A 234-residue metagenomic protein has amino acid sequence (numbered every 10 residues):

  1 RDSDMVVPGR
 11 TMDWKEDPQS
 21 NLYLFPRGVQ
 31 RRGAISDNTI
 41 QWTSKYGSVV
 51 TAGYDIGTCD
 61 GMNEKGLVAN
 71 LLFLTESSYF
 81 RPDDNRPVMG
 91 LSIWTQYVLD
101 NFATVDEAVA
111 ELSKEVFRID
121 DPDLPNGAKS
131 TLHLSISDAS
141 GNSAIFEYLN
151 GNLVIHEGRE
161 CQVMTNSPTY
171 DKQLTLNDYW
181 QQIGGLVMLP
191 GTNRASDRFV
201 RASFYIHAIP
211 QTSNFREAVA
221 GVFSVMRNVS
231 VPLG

Functional and structural regions predicted by a protein language model:
R1-R86, I119: A contiguous strand-loop segment
R1-V7, D120-P122, K129-T131, A139-G141 (+1 more regions): C-terminus-biased signal that marks the final domain/tail of proteins
D2-M5, N63-K65, D138-G141, E147-N152 (+1 more regions): Short acidic-glycine loop/turn motifs at beta-strand connectors
K15-S36, V154-Q181: A short, surface-exposed interaction/processing loop segment used at functional sites
T58-D60, K65-L67, T95, L132-L134 (+1 more regions): Generic beta-strand structural signal
G61, L74-T75, N150-N152, H207: Peripheral peptide segments
N85-P122, A208-Q211, F215-M226: Proteins synthesized as precursors that undergo proteolytic processing into mature forms
K114-N152: Catalytic cofactor-binding cores of redox enzymes
